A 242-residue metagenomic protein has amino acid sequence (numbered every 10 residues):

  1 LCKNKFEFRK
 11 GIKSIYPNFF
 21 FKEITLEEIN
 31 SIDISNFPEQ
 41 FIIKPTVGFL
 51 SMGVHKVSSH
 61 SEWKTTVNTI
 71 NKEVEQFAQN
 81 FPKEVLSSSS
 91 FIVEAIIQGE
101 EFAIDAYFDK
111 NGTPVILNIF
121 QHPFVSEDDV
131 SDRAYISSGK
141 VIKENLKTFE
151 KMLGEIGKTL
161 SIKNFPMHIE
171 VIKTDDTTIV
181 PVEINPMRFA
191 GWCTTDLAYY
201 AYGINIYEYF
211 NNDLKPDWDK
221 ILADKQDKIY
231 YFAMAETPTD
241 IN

Functional and structural regions predicted by a protein language model:
L1-N36, F49, T65: Conserved N-proximal alpha/beta basic substrate-recognition cap immediately N-terminal to, or forming the N-lobe
I12, F37-V57, Q76-G99, I104 (+1 more regions): ATP-grasp fold ATP-binding core
N18-F20, H60-Q98, D129-A134, E155-T159: Conserved ATP-binding module of the ATP-grasp superfamily
I24, V54-S59, Y107-D109: Short beta-strand-to-turn element immediately C-terminal to the catalytic PLP-Schiff-base lysine in fold type I
S61, A95-E101, D105-S161, N185-L214: ATP-dependent carboxylate/phosphate-activation module, predominantly the ATP-grasp catalytic core and closely related
K163-D175: A short glycine-rich, hydrophobically flanked beta-strand micro-motif that places a catalytic Asp/Glu for divalent metal
T177-V180: Conserved protein kinase catalytic/activation segment
N211-N242: Peripheral (often C-terminal) accessory segments that flank ATP-dependent C-N-forming ligase machineries
